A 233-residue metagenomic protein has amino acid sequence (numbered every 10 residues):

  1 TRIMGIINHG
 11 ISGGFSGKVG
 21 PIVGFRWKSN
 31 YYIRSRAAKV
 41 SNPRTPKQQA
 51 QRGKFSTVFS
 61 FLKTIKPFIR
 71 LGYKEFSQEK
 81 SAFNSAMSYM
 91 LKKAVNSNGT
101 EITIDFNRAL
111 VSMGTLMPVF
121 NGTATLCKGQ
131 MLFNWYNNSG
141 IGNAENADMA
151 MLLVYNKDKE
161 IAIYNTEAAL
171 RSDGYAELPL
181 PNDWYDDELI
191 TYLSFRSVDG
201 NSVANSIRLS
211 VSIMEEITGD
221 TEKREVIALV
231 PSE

Functional and structural regions predicted by a protein language model:
T1-V119, S232: Long, polar/Ser/Thr-enriched low-complexity segments that form simple helices or flexible linkers at protein ends
S77-S232: Charged linear interaction tracts used for macromolecular binding and regulation
